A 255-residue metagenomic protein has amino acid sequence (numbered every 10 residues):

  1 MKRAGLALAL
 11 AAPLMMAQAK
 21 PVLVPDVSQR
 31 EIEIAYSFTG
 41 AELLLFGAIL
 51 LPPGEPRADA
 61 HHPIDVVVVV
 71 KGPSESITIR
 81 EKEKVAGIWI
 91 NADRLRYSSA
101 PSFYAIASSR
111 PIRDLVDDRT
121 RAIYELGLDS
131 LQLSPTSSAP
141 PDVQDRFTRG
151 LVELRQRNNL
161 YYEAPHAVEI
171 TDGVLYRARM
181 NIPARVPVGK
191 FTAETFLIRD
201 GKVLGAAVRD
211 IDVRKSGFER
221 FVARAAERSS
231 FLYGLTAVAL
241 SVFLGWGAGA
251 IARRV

Functional and structural regions predicted by a protein language model:
L8-Q18: Hydrophobic h-region of N-terminal signal peptides that target proteins for export in Gram-negative bacteria
P21-Y36: N-terminal edge beta-strand
A48, V66-L95: Membrane-embedded segments
I49-P53: Short solvent-exposed capping/turn motifs at the termini of beta-strands
K84-P183, P187: Membrane-proximal low-complexity regions enriched in glycine and acidic/polar residues
N181, L204-G234: Short, aromatic-rich amphipathic segments at membrane interfaces that lie adjacent to a transmembrane helix or signal
R185-K215: Extended, hydrophilic extramembrane loops/domains of integral membrane proteins
S241-V255: Juxtamembrane interface at the cytosolic side of transmembrane helices
